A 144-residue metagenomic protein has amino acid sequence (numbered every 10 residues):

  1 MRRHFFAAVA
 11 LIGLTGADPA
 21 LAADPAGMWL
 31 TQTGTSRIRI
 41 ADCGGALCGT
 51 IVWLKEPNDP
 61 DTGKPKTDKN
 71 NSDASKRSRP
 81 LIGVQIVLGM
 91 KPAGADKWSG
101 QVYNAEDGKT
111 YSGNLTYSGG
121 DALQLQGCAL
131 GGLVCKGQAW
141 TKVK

Functional and structural regions predicted by a protein language model:
M1-A7: Bacterial N-terminal signal peptides that target proteins for export
A7-G16: Bacterial N-terminal signal peptides
G16-A22: Sec/Tat signal peptide C-region and signal peptidase I cleavage site
P25-A26, Q32-S112: Central antiparallel beta-sheet cores of small beta-barrel/beta-sandwich binding domains
C43, S118-G119: Structural motif
G94, G119-D121: Residue-level recognition of beta-strand termini and adjacent short loop/turns
A105, T116, A129-G131: Short polar/acidic secondary-structure junctions
A122, A129-K144: Edge beta-strand at a domain terminus
